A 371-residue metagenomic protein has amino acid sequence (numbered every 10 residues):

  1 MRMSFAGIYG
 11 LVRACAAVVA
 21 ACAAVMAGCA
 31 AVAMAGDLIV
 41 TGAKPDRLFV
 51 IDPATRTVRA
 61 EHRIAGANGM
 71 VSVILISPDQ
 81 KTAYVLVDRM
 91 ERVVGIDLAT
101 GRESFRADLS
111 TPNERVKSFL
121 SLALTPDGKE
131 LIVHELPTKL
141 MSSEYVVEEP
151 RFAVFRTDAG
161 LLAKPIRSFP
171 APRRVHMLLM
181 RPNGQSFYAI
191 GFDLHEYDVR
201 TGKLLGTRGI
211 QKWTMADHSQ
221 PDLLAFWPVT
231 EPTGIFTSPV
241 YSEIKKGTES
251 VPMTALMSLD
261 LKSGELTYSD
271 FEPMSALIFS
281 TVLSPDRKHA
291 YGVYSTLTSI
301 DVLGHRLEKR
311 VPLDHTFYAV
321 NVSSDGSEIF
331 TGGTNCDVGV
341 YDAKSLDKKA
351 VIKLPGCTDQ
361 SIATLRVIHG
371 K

Functional and structural regions predicted by a protein language model:
R2-M26: Bacterial N-terminal signal peptides that target proteins for export
C15, C22, C29-K371: Predominantly soluble domains enriched in secretory-pathway, periplasmic, or organellar proteins
